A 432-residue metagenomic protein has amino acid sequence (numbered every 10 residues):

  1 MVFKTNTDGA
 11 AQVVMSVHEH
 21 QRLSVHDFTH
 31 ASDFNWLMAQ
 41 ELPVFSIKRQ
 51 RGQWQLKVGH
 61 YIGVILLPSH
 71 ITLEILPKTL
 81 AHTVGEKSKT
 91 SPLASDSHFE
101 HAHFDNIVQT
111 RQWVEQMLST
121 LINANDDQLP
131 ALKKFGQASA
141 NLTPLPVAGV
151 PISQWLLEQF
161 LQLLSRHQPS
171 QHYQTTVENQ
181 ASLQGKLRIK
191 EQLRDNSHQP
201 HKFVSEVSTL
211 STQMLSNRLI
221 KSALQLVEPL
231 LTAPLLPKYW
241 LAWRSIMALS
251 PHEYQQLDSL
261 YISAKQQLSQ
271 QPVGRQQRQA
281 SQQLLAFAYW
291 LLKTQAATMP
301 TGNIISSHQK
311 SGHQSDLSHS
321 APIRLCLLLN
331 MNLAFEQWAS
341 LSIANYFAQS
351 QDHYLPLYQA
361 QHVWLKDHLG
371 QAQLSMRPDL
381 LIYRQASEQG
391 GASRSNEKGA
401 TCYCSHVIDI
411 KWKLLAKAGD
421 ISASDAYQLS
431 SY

Functional and structural regions predicted by a protein language model:
M1-Q267, A286, W290-L317: Terminal, charged accessory segments of proteins
M1-R49, S69, K310-S311, P322-S431: Catalytic core segments in nucleotide and nucleic-acid processing enzymes
Q53, P144, P272, A280 (+4 more regions): Short, flexible coil/linker segments at or flanking structured domains
P144, A148, V207-L215, Q276 (+4 more regions): Conserved aromatic-histidine-acidic binding/catalytic patches
Q267-Y346: Acidic, glycine-rich loop-and-beta core segments that form the ion-binding/anion-interacting portion of active sites
